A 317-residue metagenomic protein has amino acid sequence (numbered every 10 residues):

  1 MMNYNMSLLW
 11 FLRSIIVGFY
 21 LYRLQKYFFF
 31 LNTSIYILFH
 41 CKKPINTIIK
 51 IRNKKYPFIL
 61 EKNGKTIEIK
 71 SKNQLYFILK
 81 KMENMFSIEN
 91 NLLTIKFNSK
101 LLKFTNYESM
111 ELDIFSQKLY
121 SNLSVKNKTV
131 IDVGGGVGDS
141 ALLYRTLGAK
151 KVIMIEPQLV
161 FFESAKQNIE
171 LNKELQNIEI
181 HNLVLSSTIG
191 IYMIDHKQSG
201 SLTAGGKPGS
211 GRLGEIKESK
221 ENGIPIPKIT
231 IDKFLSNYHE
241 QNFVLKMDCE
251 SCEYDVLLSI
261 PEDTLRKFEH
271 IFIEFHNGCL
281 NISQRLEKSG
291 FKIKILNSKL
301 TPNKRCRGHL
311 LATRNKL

Functional and structural regions predicted by a protein language model:
M1-L317: Phosphate/nucleotide-binding beta-alpha loop and adjacent structural elements of enzyme active sites
